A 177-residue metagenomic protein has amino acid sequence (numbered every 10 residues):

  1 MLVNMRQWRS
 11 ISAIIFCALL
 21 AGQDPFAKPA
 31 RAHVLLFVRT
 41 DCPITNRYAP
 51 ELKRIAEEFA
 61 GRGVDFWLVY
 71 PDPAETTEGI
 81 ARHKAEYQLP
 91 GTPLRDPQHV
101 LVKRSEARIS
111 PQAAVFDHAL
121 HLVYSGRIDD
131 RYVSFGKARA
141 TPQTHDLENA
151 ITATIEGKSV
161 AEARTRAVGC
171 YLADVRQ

Functional and structural regions predicted by a protein language model:
L2-S12: Bacterial N-terminal signal peptides that target proteins for export
S12-Q23: Hydrophobic h-region of N-terminal signal peptides that target proteins for export in Gram-negative bacteria
P29-P43, I151: Short active-site neighborhood of thiol/selenol oxidoreductases, capturing the structured segment around
R39-L52, P73-A74, C170-A173, Q177: Short, thiol/selenol-centered motifs that function as redox-active sites or metal-ligating centers
N46-Y87, R95-R104: Structural microenvironment flanking redox-active thiols in thiol-disulfide oxidoreductases
K84-S125: Short, internal strand/loop/helix patches that form the active-site neighborhood or redox-interaction surface
D117-H118, L122-Q177: Thiol-/selenol-based redox modules, centered on thioredoxin-like and closely related oxidoreductase domains
